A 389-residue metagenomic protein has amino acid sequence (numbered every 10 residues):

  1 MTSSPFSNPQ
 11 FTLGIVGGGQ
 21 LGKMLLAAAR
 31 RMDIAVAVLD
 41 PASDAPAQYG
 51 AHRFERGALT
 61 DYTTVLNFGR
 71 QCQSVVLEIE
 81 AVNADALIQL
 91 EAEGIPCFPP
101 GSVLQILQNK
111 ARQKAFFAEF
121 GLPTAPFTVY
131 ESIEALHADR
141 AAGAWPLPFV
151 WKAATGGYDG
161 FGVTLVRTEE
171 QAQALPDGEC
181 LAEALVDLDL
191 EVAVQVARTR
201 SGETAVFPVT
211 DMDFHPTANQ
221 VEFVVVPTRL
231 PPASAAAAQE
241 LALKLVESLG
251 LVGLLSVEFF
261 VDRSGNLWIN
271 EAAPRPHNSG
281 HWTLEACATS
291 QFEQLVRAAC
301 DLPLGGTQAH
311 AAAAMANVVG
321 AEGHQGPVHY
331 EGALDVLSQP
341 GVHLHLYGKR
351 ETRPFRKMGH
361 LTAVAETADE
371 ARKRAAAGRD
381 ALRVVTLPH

Functional and structural regions predicted by a protein language model:
M1-A115, E134: ATP-binding N-terminal substructure of ATP-dependent carboxylate-amine bond-forming enzymes
P9, R297-H389: Peripheral (often C-terminal) accessory segments that flank ATP-dependent C-N-forming ligase machineries
F11, A125, F149, F161 (+7 more regions): Change "...and in nucleic-acid phosphodiester-cleaving endonucleases..." to "...and in nucleic-acid processing enzymes
P99-V163, E169: A conserved helix-loop-beta module that forms one wall/lid of the active-site cleft in ATP-utilizing catalytic domains
G162-S264: Internal nucleotide-binding/catalytic subdomain
A184, H281-L284, L361-V364: Short, well-ordered beta-strand elements within core beta-sheets of diverse protein domains
A237-V257, R263, A273-Q325: Active-site "cap" helix and flanking loop/linker of ATP-utilizing ligase/carboxylase catalytic domains
